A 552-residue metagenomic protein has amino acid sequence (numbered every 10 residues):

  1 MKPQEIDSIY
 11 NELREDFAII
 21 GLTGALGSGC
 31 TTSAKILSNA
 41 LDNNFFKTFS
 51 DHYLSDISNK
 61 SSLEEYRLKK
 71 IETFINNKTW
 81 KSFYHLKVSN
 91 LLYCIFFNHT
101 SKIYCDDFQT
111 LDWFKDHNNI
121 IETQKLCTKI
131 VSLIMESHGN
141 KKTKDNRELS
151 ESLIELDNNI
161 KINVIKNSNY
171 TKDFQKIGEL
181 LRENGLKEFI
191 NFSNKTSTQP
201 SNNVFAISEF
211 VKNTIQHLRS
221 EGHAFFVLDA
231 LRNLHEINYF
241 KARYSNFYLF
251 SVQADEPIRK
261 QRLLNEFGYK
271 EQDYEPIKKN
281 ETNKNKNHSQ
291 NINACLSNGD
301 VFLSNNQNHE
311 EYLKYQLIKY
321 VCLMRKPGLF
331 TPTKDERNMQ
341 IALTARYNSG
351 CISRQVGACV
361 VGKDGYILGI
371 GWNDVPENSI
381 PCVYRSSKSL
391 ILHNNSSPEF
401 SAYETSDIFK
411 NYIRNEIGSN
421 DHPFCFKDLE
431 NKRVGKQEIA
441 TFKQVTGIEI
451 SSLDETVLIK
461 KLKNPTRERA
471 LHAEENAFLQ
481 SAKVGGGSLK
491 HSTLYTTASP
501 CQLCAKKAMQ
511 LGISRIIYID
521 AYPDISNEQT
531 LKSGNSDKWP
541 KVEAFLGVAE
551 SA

Functional and structural regions predicted by a protein language model:
M1-L26, I36-F74: Extreme N-terminal, non-catalytic leader segments that precede Walker-type/kinase nucleotide-binding cores
I6-D7, F205, I237, N265-L317: Small-molecule kinase domains that catalyze NTP-dependent phosphoryl transfer to phosphate-bearing small molecules
T31: Walker A/P-loop
T48-S58, N90, V252-I258, N308 (+2 more regions): Short, acidic/turn-prone active-site loops that include or flank metal/cofactor- and phosphate-binding residues
I57-I130: P-loop NTPase motor core
K78, N238-Y248, K506-I517: Short, surface-exposed basic-aromatic patches at helix termini and helix-loop junctions that form
Y104-E122, L126, S132-T214, L218-R219 (+3 more regions): Zinc-dependent deaminase catalytic domain
D229-L231, F240-F267: Conserved phosphate-donor/acceptor-positioning beta-strand/loop module used by diverse small-molecule
